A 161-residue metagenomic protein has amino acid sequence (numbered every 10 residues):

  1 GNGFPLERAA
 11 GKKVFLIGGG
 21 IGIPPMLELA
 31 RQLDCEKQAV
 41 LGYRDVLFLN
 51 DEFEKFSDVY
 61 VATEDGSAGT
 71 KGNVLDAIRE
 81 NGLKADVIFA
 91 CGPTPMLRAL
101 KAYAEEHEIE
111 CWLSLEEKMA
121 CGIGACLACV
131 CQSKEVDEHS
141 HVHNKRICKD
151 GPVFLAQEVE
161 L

Functional and structural regions predicted by a protein language model:
G1-K118: FNR/FR-type flavoprotein reductase catalytic core
I23-P25, T94-P95, E116-P152: Local cysteine-cluster metal-coordination motifs and their immediate loop/turn environment, predominantly Fe-S cluster
L155, E160-L161: C-terminal hydrophobic helical "lid"/dimerization subdomain of Rossmann-like NAD(P)H-dependent oxidoreductases
